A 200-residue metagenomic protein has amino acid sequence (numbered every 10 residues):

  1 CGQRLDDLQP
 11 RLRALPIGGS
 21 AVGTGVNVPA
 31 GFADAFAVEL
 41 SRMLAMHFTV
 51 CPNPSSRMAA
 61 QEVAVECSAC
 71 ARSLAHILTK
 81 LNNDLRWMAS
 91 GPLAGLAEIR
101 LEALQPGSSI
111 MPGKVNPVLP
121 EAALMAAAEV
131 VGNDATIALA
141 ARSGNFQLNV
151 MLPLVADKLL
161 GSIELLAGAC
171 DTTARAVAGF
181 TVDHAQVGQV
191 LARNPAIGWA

Functional and structural regions predicted by a protein language model:
C1, C51, C67-C70, C170: Generic recognition of cysteine residues
C1-P54, A59: Glycine-rich, mobile lid/loop segments that gate access to catalytic sites or pores
D6, S41, R72, T79-N82 (+1 more regions): Signal for well-folded cores of large energy- and translation-related assemblies
L8, P52, A60, A64 (+2 more regions): Catalytic-core signal marking the mid-to-C-terminal active-site face
A14-A21, W87, A103, S109: Short glycine- and Lys/Arg-enriched binding-loop motifs that mark or flank ligand-binding interfaces
A21, V63-C70: Alpha-helical scaffold segments that form or flank carboxylate-/histidine-based iron centers
G31, S68-N82, A200: Alpha-helical support elements that line or immediately flank enzyme active sites and cofactor-binding pockets
